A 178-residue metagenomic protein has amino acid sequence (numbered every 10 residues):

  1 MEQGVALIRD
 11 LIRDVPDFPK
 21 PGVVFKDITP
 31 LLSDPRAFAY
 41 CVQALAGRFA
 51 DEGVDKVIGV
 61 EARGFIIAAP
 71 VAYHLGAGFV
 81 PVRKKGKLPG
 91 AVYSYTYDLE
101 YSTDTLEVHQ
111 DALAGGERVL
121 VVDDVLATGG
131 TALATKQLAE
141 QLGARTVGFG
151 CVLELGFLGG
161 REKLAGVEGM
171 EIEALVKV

Functional and structural regions predicted by a protein language model:
M1-V178: PRPP-associated nucleotide enzymes
